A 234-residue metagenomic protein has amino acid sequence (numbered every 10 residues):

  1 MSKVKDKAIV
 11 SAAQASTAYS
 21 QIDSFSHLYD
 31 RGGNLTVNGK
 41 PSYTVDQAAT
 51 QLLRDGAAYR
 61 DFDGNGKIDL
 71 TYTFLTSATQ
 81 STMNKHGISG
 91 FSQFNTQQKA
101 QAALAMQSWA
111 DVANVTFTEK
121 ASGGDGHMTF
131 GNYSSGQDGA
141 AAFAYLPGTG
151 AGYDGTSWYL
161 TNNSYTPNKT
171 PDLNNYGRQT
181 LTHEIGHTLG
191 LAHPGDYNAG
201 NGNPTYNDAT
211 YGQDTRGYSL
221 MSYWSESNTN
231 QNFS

Functional and structural regions predicted by a protein language model:
M1-F94: Disordered inhibitory propeptide/activation segment of secreted metzincin zinc metalloprotease zymogens, centered on
H27-N65, Q97-R216, Y223-N232: Metzincin-family zinc-dependent endopeptidase catalytic domain
M83-K85, N230-S234: Short conserved micro-motifs at the rims of enzyme active sites and ligand-binding pockets
